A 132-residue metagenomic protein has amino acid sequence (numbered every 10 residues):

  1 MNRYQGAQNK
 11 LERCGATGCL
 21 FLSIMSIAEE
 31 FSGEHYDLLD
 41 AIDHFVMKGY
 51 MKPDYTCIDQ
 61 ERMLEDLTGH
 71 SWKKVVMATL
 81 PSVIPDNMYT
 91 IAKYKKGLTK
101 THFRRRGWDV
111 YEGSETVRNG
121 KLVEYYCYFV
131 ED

Functional and structural regions predicted by a protein language model:
M1-Y4, C19, T101-R106, V110-Y111: Generic low-polarity alpha-helical segments
M1-Y55, E131: Active-site-adjacent structural segments surrounding the nucleophilic cysteine of cysteine proteases and isopeptidases
N2, E34, K48, P53 (+4 more regions): Intrinsically disordered, low-complexity segments enriched in small/polar residues
K10, H44, Y55, Q60 (+5 more regions): Short linear motifs in intrinsically disordered/low-complexity regions
E12, E29-E30, E34, E61 (+5 more regions): Glutamate identity and glutamate-enriched acidic tracts
A16, I84-N87, R105-D132: Noncatalytic regulatory segments and standalone regulatory/sensor domains
S26, K96-L98, T116-R118: Solvent-exposed loop/turn segments at secondary-structure junctions within structured extracellular/periplasmic domains
M51-R106: ...with weaker cross-activation on analogous glycine-rich loops/strands in unrelated enzymes
